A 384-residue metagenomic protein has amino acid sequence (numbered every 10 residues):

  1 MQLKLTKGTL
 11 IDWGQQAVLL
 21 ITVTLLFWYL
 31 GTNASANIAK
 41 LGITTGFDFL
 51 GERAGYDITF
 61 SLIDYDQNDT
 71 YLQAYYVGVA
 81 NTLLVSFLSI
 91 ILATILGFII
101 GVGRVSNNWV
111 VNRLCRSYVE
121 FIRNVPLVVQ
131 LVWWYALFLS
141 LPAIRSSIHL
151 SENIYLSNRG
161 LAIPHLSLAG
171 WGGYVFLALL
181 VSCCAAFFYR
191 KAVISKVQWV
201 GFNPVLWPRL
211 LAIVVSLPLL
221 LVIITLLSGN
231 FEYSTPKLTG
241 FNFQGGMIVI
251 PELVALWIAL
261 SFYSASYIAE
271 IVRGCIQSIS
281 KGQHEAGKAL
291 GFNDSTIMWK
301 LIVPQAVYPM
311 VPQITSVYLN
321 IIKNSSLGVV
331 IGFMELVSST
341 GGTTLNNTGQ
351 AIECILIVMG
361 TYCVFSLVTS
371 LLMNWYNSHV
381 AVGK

Functional and structural regions predicted by a protein language model:
M1-K384: Transmembrane alpha-helices and adjacent helix-loop boundaries
